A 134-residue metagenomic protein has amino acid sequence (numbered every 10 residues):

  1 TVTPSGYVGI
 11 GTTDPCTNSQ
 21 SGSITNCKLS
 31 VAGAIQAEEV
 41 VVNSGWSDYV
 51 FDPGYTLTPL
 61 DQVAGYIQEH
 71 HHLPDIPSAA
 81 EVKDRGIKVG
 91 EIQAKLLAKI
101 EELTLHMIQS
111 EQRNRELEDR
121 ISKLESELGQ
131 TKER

Functional and structural regions predicted by a protein language model:
T1-G54, K83, G129-E133: C-terminal trimerization/auto-chaperone modules of long, extracellular attachment fibers and adhesins
Q20, Q36, Q62, Q68 (+3 more regions): Residue-identity detector for glutamine
E38, Y66-H70, L103, E127: Structured segments of extracytoplasmic/periplasmic soluble domains in secreted or envelope-associated proteins
N43-G90: Polar, low-hydrophobicity, Gly/Ser/Thr/Asn/Asp-enriched low-complexity stretches outside signal peptides
E81-R134: C-terminal intramolecular chaperone/auto-processing assembly modules
